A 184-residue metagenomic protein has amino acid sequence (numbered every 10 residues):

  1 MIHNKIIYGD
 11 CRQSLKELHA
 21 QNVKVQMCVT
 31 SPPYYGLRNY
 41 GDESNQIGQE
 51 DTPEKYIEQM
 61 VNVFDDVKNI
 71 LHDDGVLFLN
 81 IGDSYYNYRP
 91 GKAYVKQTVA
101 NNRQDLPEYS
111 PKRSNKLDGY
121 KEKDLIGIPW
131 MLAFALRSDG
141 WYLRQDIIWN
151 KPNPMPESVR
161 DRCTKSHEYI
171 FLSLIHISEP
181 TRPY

Functional and structural regions predicted by a protein language model:
H3, K24-Q26, L143: Local beta-strand N-terminus motif with an aromatic residue
H3-C11: Conserved SAM-binding strand-loop segment of SAM-dependent methyltransferases
R12-E17: Short loop/turn elements that flank and shape the SAM/SAH-binding pocket of Class I
Q21-K123: SAM-dependent methyltransferase catalytic-core segment centered on the flexible catalytic loop and adjoining short
L125-D139: Short alpha-helix
Y142-P152: Conserved S-adenosyl-L-methionine
K165-I175: Conserved beta strand-loop-helix elements of the APE1-like EEP
I175-Y184: Single conserved hydrophobic/aromatic residue that forms the stacking wall/gate of nucleotide- or nucleobase-binding
